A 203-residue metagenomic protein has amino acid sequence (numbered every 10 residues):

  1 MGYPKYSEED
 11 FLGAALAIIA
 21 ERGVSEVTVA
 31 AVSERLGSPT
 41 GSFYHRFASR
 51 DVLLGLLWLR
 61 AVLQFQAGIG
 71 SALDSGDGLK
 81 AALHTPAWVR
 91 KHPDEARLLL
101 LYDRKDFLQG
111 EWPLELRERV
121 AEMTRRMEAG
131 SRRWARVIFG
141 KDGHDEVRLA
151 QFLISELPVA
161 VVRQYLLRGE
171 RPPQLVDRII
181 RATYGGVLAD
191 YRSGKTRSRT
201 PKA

Functional and structural regions predicted by a protein language model:
D10, A14, I18-V52, L56: Helix-turn-helix
F11-I19, V27, A61, F65 (+2 more regions): Short hydrophobic clusters on alpha-helical segments that form packing/core surfaces in small helical domains
I19, L53-A61, I69, L99: Alpha-helical DNA-contacting segments of helix-turn-helix folds
L56, G70-E95, I154: Hydrophobic alpha-helical connector segments
L57, A61, F65, T85 (+5 more regions): Hydrophobic/aromatic residues within well-ordered alpha-helical segments
Q66, L98, F107-K141, D145-F152: Amphipathic alpha-helical packing segments from all-alpha helical-bundle domains
I69-L73, L100-F107, I138, V161 (+1 more regions): Secondary-structure edge/capping motif, primarily at the C-terminal ends of alpha-helices and the immediately following
R126-V137, K141, R148, F152-A203: C-terminal peripheral helix-coil segments that are non-catalytic and often amphipathic
